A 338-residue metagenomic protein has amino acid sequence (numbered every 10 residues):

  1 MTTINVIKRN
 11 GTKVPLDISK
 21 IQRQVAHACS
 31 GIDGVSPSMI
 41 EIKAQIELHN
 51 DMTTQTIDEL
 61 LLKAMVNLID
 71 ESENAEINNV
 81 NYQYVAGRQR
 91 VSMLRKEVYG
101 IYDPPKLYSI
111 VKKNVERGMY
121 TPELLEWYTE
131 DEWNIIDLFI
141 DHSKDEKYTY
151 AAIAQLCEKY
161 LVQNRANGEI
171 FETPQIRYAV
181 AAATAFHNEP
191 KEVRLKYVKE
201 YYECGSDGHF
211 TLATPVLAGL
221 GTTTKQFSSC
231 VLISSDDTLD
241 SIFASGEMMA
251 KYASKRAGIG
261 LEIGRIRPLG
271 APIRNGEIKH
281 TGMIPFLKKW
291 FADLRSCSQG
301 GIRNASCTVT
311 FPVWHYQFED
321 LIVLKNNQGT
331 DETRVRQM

Functional and structural regions predicted by a protein language model:
M1-M338: Extended catalytic cores of very large enzyme megasubunits
